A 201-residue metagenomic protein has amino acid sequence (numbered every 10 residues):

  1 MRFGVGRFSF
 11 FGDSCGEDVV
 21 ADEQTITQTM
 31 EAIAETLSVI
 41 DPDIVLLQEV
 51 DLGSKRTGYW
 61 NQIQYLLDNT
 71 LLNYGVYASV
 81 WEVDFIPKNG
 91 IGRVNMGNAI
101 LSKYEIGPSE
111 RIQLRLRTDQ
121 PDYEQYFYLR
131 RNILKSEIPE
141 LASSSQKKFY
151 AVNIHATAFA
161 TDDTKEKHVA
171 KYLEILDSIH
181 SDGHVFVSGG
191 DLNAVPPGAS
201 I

Functional and structural regions predicted by a protein language model:
M1, V50, A156, G190-L192: Active-site metal-binding loops of divalent metal-dependent hydrolases
M1-D22, E110-I112, K135, K147-A158: Active-site-proximal beta-strand elements of phosphoester/diester hydrolases
M1-N95: N-terminal, active-site-proximal structural segment of metallo-dependent hydrolase catalytic domains
D43-I44, F149, V185-V187: Short, Asp-centered acidic motifs that coordinate Mg2+ and/or phosphate in catalytic or ligand-binding sites
L67-L71, R93-S109, I138-L141: Conserved beta strand-loop-helix elements of the APE1-like EEP
Y104-S144: Active-site catalytic loop in hydrolytic enzyme cores
R130, E137-E166: Metal-dependent phosphoester/phosphodiester hydrolase catalytic core
A160-I201: Metal-dependent phosphoesterases centered on the DNase I-like endonuclease/exonuclease/phosphatase
